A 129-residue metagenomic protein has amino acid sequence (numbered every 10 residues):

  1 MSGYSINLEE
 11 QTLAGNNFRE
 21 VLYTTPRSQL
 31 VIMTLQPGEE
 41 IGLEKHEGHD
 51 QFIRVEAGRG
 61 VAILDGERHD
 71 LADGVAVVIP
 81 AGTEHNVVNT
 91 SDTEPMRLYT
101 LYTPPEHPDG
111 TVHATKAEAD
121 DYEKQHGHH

Functional and structural regions predicted by a protein language model:
M1-Q29, A114-H129: A short, N-terminal "cap"/entry segment at the start of jelly-roll beta-barrel domains of the cupin/DSBH fold
N16, I32-H46: Conserved short histidine dyad/triad with adjacent acidic residue
S28, P37, G48, E67 (+1 more regions): A generic "binding-loop/recognition-motif" signal
E40-G42, V61, V77, A81-V87: Histidine-centered metal-chelating micro-motifs
D50-G60: Glycine- and acidic-residue-biased ligand/ion/polar-headgroup-sensing regions
E67-A81: Short acidic-glycine-tyrosine-enriched beta hairpin
A81-P108: Ligand-binding loop in jelly-roll beta-barrel domains
